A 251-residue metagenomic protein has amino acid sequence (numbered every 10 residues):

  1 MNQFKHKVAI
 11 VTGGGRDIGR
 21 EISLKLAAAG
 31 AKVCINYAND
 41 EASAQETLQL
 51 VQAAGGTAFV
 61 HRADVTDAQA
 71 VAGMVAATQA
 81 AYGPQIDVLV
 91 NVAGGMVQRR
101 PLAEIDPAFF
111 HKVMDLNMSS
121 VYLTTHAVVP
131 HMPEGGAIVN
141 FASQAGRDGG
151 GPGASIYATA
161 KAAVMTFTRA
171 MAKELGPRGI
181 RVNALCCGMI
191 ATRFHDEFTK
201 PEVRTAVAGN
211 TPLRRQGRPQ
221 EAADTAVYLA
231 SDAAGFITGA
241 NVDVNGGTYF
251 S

Functional and structural regions predicted by a protein language model:
V8, G15-D17: Conserved glycine-rich cofactor-binding loop
A72, G95-K112, P130, P152-I156 (+1 more regions): Conserved mid-core segment of classical short-chain dehydrogenase/reductases
D87, A103-Y122, V139, V164 (+1 more regions): Catalytic Tyr-X3-Lys loop
R99, V227, T238-S251: Short C-terminal tail/terminal secondary-structure segment of NAD(P)H-dependent dehydrogenase/reductase domains
T125, A160, T168: Active-site helix of classical SDR
P130, K173-P177, G235: Alpha-helical segment proximal to the catalytic Tyr-Lys
S143: Residue(s) in the substrate-gating loop at a strand-loop-helix junction that position the organic substrate next
T211-A222, A233: A conserved structural motif in NAD(P)-dependent oxidoreductases
